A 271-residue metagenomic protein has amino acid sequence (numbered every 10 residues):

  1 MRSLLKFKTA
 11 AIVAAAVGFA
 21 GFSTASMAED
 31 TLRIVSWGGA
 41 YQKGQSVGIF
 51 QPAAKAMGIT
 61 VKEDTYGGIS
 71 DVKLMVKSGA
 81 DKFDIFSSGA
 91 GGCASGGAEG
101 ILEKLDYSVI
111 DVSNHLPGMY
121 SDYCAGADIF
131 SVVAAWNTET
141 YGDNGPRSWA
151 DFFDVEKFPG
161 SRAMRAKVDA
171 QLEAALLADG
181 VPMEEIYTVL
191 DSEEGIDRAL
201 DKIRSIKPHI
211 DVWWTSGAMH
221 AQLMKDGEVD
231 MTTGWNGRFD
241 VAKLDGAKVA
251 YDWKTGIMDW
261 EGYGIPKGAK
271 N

Functional and structural regions predicted by a protein language model:
M1-I12: Bacterial N-terminal signal peptides that target proteins for export
V17-M27: C-terminal segment of classical bacterial N-terminal signal peptides
E29-G96, A221: Early extracytoplasmic/lumenal segment of secretory-pathway proteins
G39-G44, K82-F83, S87-L223: Extracytoplasmic ligand-binding site segments that recognize negatively charged/polar headgroups
Q45, I49, I59, R147-S148 (+2 more regions): Short amphipathic alpha-helical coupling segments at ligand-binding clamshell hinges and other catalytic/signaling
V72, L223-K225, I265: Hydrophobic residues within well-ordered alpha-helices
G91-S95, M231-K248: A ligand-binding cleft/hinge motif common to bilobed small-molecule-binding domains
V112-H115, F130, D197-I206, K243-A269: Periplasmic-binding protein-like
